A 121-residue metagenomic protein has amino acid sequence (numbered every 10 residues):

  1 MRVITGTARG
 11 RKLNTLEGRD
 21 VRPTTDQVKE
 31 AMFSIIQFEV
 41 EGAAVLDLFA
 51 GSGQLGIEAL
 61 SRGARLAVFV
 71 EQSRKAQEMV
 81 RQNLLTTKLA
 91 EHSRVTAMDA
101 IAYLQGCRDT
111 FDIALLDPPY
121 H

Functional and structural regions predicted by a protein language model:
M1-H121: Class I S-adenosyl-L-methionine-dependent methyltransferase catalytic core
